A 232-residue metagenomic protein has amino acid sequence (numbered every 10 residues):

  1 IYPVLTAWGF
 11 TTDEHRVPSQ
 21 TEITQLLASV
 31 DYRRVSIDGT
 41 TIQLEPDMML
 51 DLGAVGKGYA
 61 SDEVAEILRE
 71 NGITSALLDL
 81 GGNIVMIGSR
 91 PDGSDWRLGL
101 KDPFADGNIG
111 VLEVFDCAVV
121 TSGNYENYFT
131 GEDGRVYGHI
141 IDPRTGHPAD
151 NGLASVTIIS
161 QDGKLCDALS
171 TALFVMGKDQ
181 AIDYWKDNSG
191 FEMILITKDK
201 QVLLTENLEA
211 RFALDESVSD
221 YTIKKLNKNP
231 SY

Functional and structural regions predicted by a protein language model:
I1-Y232: Mature catalytic core of soluble alpha/beta enzymes
